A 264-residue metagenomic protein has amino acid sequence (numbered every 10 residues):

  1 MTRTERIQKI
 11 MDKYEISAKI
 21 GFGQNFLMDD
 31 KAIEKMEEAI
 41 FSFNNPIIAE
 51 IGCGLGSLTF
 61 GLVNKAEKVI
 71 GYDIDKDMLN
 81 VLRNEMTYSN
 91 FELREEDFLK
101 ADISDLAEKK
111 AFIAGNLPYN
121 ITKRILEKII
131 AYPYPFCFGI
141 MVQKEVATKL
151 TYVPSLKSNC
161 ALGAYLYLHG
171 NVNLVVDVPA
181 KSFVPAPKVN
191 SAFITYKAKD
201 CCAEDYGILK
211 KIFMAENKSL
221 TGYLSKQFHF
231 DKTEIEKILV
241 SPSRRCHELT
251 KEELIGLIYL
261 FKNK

Functional and structural regions predicted by a protein language model:
M1-K211, E253-Y259: Catalytic cores of RNA-modifying enzymes
K188, M214, F228-K264: Conserved Class I S-adenosyl-L-methionine
